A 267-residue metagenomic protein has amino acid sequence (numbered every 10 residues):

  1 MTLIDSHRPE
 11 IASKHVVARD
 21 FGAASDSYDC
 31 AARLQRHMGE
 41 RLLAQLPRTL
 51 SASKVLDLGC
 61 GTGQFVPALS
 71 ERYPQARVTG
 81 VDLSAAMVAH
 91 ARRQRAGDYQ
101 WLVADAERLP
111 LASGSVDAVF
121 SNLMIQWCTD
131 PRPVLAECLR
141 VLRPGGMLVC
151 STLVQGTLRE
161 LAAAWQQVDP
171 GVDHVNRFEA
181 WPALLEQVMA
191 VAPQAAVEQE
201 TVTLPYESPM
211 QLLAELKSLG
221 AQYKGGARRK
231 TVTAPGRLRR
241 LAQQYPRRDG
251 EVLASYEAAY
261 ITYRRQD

Functional and structural regions predicted by a protein language model:
I4-H37: Class I SAM-dependent methyltransferase Rossmann-like catalytic core, especially the SAM/SAH-binding loop
R33-A52, A68: Conserved alpha-helix/loop element of class I SAM-dependent methyltransferases that forms part of the SAM/SAH-binding
K54-R108: Class I SAM-dependent methyltransferase SAM/SAH-binding core
T62-Q64, A196-D267: Conserved Class I S-adenosyl-L-methionine
E107-A118: A short acidic, Gly/Pro-enriched loop at the edge of an enzyme's catalytic core that lines a small-molecule cofactor
A118-D130: A short SAM/SAH-binding and catalytic strip from SAM-dependent methyltransferases
R132, M147-Q211, Q222-V232: Conserved catalytic/acceptor-binding region of the Class I
R132-P144: A short glycine-rich, Lys/Arg-flanked "PGG" loop and its adjoining helix->strand segment in the class I
